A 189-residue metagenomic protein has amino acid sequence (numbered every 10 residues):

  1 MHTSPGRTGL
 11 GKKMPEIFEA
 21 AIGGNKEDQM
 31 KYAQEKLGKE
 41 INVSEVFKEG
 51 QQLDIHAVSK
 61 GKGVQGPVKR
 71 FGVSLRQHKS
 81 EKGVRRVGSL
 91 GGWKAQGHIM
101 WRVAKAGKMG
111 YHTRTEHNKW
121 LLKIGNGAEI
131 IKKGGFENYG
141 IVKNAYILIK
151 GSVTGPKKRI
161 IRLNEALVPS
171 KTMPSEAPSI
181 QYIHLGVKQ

Functional and structural regions predicted by a protein language model:
M1-Q189: Extended basic (Lys/Arg/His-rich) segments that typically form rRNA-contacting surfaces in ribosomal proteins
